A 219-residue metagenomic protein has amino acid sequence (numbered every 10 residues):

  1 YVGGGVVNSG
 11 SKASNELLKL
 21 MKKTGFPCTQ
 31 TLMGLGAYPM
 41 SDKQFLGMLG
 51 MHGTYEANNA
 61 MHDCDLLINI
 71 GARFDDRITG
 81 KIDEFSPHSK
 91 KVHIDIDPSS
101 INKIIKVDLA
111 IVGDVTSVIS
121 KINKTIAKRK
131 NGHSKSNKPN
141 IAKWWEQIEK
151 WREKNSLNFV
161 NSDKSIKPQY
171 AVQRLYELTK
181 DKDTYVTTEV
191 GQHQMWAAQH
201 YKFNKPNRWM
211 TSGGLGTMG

Functional and structural regions predicted by a protein language model:
Y1-G5, Y38-M48, L67, E153-S162 (+1 more regions): Short, basic, glycine/proline-bearing loop/turn elements
Y1-T31, L66, D183-T184: Catalytic alpha/large subunits of respiratory electron-transfer oxidoreductases, centered on bis-MGD molybdoenzymes
V2, T29-T31, N69-I70, G113 (+2 more regions): General beta-strand structural signal in soluble alpha/beta enzymes
G4-V7, G34-L35, A72-D75, G191-H193: Short glycine-rich anion-binding loops that position phosphate/pyrophosphate groups of nucleotides and phosphorylated
S9-S11, D75-G80, M195, M218-G219: Short glycine/serine/threonine-rich phosphate/pyrophosphate-binding segments that cradle anionic phosphate groups
K12-G25, I82-P87, L109-A110, H200-K205: Short, solvent-exposed amphipathic alpha-helical segments in soluble enzyme and RNA/protein-processing domains
S14-L18, Q147-G219: Active-site diphosphate/adenylate-binding microenvironment
G34-E146: Glycine-rich, acidic loop regions that bind phosphate or pyrophosphate groups
